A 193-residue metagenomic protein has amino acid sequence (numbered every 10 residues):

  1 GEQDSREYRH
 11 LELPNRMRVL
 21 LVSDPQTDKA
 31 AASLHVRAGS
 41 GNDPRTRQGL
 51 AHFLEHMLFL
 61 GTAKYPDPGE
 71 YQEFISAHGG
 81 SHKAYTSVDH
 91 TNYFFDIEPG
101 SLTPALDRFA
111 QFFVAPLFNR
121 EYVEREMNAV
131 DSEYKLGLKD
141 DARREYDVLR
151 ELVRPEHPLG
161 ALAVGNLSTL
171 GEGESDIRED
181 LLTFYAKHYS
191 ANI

Functional and structural regions predicted by a protein language model:
G1-Q3: Short loop/turn motifs at secondary-structure junctions and domain boundaries
R6-E7, P44: Alpha-helical hydrophobic/aromatic positions enriched in membrane-embedded helices and signal peptides
E7-Y8, E12, M17, S23 (+1 more regions): Charge-rich, well-structured scaffold segments of protease-associated domains
R16, P25-I75: Active/ligand-binding-proximal structured segments within catalytic/core domains that scaffold catalytic residues
